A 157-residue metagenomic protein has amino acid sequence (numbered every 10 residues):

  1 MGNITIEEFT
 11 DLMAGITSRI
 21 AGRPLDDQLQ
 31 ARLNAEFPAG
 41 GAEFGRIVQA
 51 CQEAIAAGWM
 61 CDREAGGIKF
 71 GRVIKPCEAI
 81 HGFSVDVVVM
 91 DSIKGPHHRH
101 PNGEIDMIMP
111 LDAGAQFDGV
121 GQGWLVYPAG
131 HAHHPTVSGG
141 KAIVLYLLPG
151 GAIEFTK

Functional and structural regions predicted by a protein language model:
M1-G82: A short, N-terminal "cap"/entry segment at the start of jelly-roll beta-barrel domains of the cupin/DSBH fold
A79-R99: Conserved short histidine dyad/triad with adjacent acidic residue
D86-V88, I108, T136, L145: Residues in well-ordered beta-strands of folded domains
I93-K94, D112-A115, A132-H133, G151-A152: Short Gly/Pro-enriched loop/turn and capping motifs at secondary-structure junctions
H98-A115: Short, conserved beta-strand element in jelly-roll/cupin
I105-M109, W124-V126, L145: Active-site scaffold segments
D118-G140: Conserved metal-binding segment of the jelly-roll/cupin
G140-K157: A short hydrophobic beta-strand segment most commonly corresponding to one strand of the jelly-roll/cupin
